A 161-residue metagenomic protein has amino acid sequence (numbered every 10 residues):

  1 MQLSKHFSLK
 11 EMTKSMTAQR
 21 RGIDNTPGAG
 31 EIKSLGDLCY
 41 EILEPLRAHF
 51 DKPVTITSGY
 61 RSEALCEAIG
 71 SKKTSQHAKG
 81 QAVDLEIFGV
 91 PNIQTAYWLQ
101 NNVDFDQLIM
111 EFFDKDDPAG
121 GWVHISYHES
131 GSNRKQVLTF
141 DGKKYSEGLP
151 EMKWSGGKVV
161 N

Functional and structural regions predicted by a protein language model:
M1-H49, G142-N161: Extracytoplasmic cell-surface/polysaccharide-interacting catalytic and binding patches
L38-I42, L65, Q81, P91 (+1 more regions): Amphipathic alpha-helical interface surfaces
E44-G70: Extended, low-complexity, intrinsically disordered C-terminal regulatory tails of eukaryotic serine/threonine kinases
H49, A78, P118-G120: A generic structural signal for short, non-catalytic loop/turn and secondary-structure boundary residues
T55-T57, A82-E86, H124-S126: Structural recognition of the beta-strand scaffold that forms the well-ordered cores of secreted hydrolase catalytic
A68-A78, F113-D116: Short, flexible, solvent-exposed loop/turn segments with mixed acidic/basic and small polar residues
K73-I93: Acidic, His- and aromatic-enriched active-site or binding-groove loops in soluble protein domains that engage sugars
I87-N161: Catalytic cores and adjacent binding grooves of peptidoglycan-active enzymes
